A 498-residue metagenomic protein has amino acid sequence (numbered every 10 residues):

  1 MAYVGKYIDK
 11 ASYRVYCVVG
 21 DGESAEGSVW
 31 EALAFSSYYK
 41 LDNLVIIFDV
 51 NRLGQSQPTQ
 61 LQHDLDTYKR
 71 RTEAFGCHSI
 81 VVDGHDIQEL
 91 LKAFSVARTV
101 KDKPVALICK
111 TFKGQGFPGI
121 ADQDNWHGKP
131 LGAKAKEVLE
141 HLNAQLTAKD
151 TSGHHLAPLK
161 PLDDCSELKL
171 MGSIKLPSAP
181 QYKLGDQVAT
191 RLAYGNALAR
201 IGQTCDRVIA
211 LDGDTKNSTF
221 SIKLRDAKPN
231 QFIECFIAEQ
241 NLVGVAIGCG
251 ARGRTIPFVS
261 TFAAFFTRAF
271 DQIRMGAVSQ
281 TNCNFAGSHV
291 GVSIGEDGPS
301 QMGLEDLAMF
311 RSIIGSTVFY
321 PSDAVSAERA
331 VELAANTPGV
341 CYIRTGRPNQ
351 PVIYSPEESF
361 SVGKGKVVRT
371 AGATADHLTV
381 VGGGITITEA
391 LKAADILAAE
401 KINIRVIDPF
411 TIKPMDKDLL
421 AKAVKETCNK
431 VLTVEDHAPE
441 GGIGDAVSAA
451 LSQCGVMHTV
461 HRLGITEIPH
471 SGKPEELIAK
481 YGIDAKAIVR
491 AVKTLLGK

Functional and structural regions predicted by a protein language model:
M1-Y16, D150-R344, N349-Q350: Thiamine diphosphate
Y3, K10-Y16, V29-L146, N217-I222 (+3 more regions): Thiamine diphosphate
D21: Residue(s) in the substrate-gating loop at a strand-loop-helix junction that position the organic substrate next
S24: Short active-site segment of divalent metal-dependent hydrolases/proteases that encodes the spacing between
S28, F35, L184-R200, E358 (+1 more regions): Contiguous N-terminal and early-domain "leader" segments and peripheral loops that mark the onset or edge of a domain
